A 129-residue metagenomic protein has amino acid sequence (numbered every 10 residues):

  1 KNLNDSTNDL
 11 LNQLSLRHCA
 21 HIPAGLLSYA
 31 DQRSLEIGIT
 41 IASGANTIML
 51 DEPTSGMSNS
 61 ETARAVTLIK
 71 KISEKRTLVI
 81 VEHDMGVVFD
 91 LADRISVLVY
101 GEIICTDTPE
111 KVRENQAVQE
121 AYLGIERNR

Functional and structural regions predicted by a protein language model:
K1-R129: Glycine-rich phosphate-binding loops of nucleotide-dependent enzymes
